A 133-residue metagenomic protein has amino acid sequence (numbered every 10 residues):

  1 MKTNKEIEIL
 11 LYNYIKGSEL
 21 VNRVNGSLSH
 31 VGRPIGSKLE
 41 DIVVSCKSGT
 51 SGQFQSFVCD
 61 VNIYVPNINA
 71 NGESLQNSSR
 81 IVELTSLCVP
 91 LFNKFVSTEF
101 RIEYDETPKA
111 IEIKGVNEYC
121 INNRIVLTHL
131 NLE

Functional and structural regions predicted by a protein language model:
M1-V24, S45-E133: Charged, amphipathic alpha-helical segments and their flanking helix caps
S27-K38: Short acidic low-complexity segments
S37-C46: A short, hydrophobic beta-strand-centered structural micro-motif
